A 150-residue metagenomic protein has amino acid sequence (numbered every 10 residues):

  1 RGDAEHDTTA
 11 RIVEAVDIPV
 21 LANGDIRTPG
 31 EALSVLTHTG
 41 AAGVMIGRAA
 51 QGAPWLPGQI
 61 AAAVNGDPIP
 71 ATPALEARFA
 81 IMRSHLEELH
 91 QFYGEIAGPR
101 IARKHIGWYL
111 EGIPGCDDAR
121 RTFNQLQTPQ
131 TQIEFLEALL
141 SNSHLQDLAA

Functional and structural regions predicted by a protein language model:
R1: Glycine/threonine-rich flexible loop motifs
A4-A22, I26-A150: Alpha/beta catalytic cores of nucleotide-metabolism and tRNA/nucleoside-modifying enzymes
